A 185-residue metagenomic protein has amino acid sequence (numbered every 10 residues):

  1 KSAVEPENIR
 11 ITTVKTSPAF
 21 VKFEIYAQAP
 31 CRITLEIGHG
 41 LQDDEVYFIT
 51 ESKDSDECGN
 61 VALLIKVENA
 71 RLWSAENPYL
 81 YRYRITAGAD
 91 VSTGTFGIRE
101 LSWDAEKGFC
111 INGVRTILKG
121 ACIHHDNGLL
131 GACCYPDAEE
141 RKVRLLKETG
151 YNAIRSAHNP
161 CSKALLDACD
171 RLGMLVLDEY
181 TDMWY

Functional and structural regions predicted by a protein language model:
K1-V176: Secreted/periplasmic carbohydrate-active enzymes, especially glycoside hydrolases
M183-Y185: Short gly/pro/ser/thr-enriched loop/turn and capping motifs at secondary-structure boundaries
